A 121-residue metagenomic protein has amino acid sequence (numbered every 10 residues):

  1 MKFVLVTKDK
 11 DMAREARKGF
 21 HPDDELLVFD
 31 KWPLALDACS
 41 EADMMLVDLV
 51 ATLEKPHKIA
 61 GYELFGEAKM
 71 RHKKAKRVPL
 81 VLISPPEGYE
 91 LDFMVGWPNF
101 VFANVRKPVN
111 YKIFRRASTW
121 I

Functional and structural regions predicted by a protein language model:
L5, K10-W32: Two-component/phosphorelay signaling modules centered on CheY-like receiver
D9, P79-Y89, N110: Short beta-alpha junction loops
D11-R14, E54, G88-D92: Short, charged/polar "capping" segments at the starts of alpha-helices and the immediately preceding loops
V28-M44, L49-T52: Acidic, metal-coordinating helix/loop segments flanking the phosphotransfer/catalytic sites of two-component signaling
M45, N104-V105: Two-component signal transduction core modules
L46-K76, L91: Conserved phosphotransfer microenvironments
I59, L82-N104: Alpha4 helix (beta4-alpha4-beta5 surface) of REC/receiver domains from two-component response regulators
V109-S118: C-terminal output helix
